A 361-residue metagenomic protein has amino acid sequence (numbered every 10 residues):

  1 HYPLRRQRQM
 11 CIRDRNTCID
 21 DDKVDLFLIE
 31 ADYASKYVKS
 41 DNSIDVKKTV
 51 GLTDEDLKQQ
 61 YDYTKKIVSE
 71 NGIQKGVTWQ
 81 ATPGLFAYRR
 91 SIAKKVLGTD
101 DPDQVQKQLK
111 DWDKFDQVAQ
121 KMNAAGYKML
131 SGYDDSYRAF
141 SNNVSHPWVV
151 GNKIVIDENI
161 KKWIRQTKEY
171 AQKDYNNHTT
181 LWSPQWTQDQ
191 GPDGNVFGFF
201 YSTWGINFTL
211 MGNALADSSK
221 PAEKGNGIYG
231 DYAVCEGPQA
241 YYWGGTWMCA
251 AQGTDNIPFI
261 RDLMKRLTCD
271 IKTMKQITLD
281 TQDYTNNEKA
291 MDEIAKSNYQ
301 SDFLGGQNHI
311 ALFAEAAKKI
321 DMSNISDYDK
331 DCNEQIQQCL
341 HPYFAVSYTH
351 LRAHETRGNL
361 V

Functional and structural regions predicted by a protein language model:
H1-R8, I12, H350, R357-V361: Single conserved hydrophobic/aromatic residue that forms the stacking wall/gate of nucleotide- or nucleobase-binding
Q9, R13, K110-K114, H178-Q190: Short helix-initiation/N-cap motifs at beta->coil->alpha
Q9, R13-Q60, V96-L97, Q190 (+1 more regions): Extracytoplasmic "Venus flytrap"/periplasmic binding protein-like
D25-L28, G76-T78, L85-A87, S131 (+3 more regions): Structural recognition of the beta-strand scaffold that forms the well-ordered cores of secreted hydrolase catalytic
I29-L85, D113-D116, A222-E236, A311: Hinge/lid segment of periplasmic solute-binding proteins
V50-K58, K66-S136, W148-L181, Q252-P258: Helix-loop-helix "hinge/cap" segment bordering the ligand-binding cleft or interdomain interface
K162-D262: Extracytoplasmic/periplasmic substrate-binding proteins
N213-A216, Y241-Y242, T246-K330, H341: Mature extracytoplasmic/periplasmic domains
